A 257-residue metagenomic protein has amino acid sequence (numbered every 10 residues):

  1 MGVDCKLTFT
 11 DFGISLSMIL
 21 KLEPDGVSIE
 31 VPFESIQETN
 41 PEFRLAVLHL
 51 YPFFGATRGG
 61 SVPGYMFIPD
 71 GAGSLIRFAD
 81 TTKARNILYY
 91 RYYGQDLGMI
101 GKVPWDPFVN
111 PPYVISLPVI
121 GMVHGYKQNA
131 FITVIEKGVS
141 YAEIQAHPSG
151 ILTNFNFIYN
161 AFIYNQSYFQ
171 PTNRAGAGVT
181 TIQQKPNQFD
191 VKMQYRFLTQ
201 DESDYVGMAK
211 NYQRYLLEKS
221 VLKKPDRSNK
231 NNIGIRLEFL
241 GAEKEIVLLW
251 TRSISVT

Functional and structural regions predicted by a protein language model:
M1-T257: Carbohydrate-recognition beta-sandwich/jelly-roll modules in extracellular/periplasmic carbohydrate-active proteins
